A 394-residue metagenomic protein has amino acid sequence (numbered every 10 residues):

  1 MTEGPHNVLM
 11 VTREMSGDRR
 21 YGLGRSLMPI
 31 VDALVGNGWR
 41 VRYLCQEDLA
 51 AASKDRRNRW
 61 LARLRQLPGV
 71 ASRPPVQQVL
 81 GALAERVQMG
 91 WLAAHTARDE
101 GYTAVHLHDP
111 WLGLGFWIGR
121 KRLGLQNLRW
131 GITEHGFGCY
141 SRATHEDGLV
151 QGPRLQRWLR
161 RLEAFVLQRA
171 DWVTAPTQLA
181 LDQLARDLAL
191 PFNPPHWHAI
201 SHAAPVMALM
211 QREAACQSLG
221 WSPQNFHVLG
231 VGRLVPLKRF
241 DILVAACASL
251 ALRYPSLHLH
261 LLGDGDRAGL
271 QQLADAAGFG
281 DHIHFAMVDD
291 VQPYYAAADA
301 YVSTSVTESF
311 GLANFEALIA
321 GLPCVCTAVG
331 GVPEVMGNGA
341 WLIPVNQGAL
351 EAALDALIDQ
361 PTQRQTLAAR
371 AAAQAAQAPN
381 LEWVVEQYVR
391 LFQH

Functional and structural regions predicted by a protein language model:
G22, T362-F392: A charged, aromatic-enriched C-terminal amphipathic alpha-helix characteristic of glycosyltransferases across folds
A94-H95, P153-V173: Membrane-proximal helix-turn-helix segments that form the acceptor-binding/catalytic region of lipid-linked
S222-K238, V244-C247: Conserved donor-binding/catalytic core segment of Leloir-type glycosyltransferases
Q271-V288: Nucleotide-activated donor-binding/catalytic signature segment of Leloir-type glycosyltransferases, i.e., the conserved
M287-D289, Y294-A298: Short alpha-helical donor nucleotide-sugar binding micro-motif in glycosyltransferases
V306: Aromatic "clamp/platform" in nucleotide-sugar-dependent glycosyltransferases that forms part of the donor/acceptor
P323-C326: Short hydrophobic beta-strand element within catalytic cores of glycosyltransferases and related nucleotide-activated
A340-G348, A356-T362: Conserved acidic donor-binding segment of nucleotide-sugar-dependent glycosyltransferases
